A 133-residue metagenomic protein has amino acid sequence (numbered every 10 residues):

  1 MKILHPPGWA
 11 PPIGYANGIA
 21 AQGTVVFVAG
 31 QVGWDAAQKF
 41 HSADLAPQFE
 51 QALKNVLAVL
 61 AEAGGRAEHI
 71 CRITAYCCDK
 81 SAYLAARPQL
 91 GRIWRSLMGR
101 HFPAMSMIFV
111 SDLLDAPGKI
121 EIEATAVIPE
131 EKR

Functional and structural regions predicted by a protein language model:
M1-C71, C77-R133: N-terminal presequence-like segments and the immediate start of the first folded domain
